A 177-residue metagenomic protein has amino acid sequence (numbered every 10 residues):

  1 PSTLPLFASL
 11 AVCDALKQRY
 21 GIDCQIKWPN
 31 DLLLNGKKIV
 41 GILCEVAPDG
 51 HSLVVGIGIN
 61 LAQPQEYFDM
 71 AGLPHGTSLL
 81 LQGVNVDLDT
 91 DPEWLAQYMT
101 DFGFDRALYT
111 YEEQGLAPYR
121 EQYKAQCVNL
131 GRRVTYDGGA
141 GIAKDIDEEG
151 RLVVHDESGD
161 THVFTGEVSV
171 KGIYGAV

Functional and structural regions predicted by a protein language model:
S2, L6-C24, L34-V177: Long, positively charged amphipathic alpha-helical accessory segments at protein N-termini or as interdomain linkers
I26-W28: Short loop/edge segments at beta-strand edges and connector loops that shape dinucleotide/nucleotide cofactor-binding
D31: Conserved active-site carboxylates
